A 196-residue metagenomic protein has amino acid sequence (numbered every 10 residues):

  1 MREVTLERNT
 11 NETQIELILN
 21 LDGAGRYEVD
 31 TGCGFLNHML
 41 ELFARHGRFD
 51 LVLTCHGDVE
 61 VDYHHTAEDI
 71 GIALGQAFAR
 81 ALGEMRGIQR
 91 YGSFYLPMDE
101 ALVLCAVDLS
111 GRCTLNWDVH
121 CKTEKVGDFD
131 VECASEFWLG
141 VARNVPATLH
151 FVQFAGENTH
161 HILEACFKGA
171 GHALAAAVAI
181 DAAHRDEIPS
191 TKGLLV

Functional and structural regions predicted by a protein language model:
M1-V196: N-terminal intrinsically disordered, cationic/polar leader segments that include organellar targeting peptides
